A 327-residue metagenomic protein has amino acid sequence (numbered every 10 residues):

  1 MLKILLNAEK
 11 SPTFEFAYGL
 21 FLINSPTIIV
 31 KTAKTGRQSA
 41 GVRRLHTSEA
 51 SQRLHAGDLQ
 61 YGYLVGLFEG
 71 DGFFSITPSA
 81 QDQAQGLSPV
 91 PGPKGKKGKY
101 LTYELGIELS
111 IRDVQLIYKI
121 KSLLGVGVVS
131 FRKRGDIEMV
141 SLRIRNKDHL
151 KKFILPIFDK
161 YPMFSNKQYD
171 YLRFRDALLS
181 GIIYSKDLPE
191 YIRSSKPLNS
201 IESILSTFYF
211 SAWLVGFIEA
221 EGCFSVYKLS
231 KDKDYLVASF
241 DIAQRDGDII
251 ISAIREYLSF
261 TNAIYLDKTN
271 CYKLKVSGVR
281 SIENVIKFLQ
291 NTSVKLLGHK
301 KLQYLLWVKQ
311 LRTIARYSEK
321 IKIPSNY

Functional and structural regions predicted by a protein language model:
M1-Y327: Internal intein/HINT superfamily modules and their associated LAGLIDADG
